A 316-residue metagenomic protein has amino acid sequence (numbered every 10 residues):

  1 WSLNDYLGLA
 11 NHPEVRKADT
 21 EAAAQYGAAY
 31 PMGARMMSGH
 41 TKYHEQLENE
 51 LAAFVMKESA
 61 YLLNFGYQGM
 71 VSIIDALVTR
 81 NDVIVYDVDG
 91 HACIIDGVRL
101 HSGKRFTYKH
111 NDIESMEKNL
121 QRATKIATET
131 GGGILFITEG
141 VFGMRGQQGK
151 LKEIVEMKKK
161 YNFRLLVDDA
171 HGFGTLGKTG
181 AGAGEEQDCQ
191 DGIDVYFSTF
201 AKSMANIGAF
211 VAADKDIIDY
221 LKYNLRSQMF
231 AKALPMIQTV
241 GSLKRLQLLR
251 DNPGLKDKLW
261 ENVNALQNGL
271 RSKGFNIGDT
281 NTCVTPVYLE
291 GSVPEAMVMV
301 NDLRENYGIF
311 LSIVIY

Functional and structural regions predicted by a protein language model:
W1-A29, F163: N-terminal "arm"/small-domain region of PLP-dependent enzymes with the aminotransferase-like
D5, F106, H110-L166: Active-site phosphate-binding strand-loop segment of PLP-dependent enzymes
L9, D257-Q267, S272-N306: Conserved PLP-binding catalytic core of the aspartate aminotransferase-like
K17, A24-F65: Conserved N-terminal alpha-helix of the aminotransferase class I/II PLP-enzyme fold
A29-P31, M36-M37, T280, V284 (+1 more regions): Conserved PLP cofactor-binding pocket of PLP-dependent enzymes
I73-A92: Conserved PLP-anchoring active-site segment centered on the Schiff-base-forming lysine
Y161-N162, G182-F200, D219, Y223: Conserved active-site segment immediately N-terminal to the catalytic lysine that forms the internal aldimine
V195-F197, M204-P253: Conserved core segment of the aminotransferase class I/II
